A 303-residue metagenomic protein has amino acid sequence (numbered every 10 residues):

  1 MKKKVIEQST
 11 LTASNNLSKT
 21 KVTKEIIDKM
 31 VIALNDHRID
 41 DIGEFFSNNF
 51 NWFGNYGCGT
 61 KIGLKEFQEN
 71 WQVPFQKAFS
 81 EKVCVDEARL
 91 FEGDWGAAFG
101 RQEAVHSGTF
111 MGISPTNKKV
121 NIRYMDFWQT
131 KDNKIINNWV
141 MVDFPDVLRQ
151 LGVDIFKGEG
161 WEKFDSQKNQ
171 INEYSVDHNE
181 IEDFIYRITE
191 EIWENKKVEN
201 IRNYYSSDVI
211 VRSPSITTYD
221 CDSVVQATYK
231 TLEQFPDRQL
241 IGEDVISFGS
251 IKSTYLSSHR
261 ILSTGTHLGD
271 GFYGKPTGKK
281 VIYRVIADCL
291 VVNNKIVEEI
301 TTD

Functional and structural regions predicted by a protein language model:
K2-D303: C-terminal and inter-domain tail/linker signature
